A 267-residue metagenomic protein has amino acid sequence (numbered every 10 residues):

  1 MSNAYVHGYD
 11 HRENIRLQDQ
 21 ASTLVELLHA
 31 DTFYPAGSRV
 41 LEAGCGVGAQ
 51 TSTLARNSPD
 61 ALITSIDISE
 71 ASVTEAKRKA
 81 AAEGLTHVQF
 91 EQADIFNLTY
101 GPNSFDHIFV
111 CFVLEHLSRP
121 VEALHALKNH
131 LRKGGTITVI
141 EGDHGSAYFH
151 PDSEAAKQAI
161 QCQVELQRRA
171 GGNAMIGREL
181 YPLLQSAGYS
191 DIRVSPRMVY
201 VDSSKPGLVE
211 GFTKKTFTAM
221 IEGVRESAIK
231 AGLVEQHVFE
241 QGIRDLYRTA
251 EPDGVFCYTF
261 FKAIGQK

Functional and structural regions predicted by a protein language model:
S2-S22: Class I SAM-dependent methyltransferase Rossmann-like catalytic core, especially the SAM/SAH-binding loop
A4-V6, R193-G254: C-terminal helical/coil "lid" or tail adjacent to the Rossmann-like core of SAM-dependent
D19-S38, T53: Conserved alpha-helix/loop element of class I SAM-dependent methyltransferases that forms part of the SAM/SAH-binding
L41, V47-N97: Class I SAM-dependent methyltransferase SAM/SAH-binding core
F96-H107: A short acidic, Gly/Pro-enriched loop at the edge of an enzyme's catalytic core that lines a small-molecule cofactor
D106-P120: A short SAM/SAH-binding and catalytic strip from SAM-dependent methyltransferases
V121-T136: A short glycine-rich, Lys/Arg-flanked "PGG" loop and its adjoining helix->strand segment in the class I
T138-P206, K215: Conserved catalytic/acceptor-binding region of the Class I
